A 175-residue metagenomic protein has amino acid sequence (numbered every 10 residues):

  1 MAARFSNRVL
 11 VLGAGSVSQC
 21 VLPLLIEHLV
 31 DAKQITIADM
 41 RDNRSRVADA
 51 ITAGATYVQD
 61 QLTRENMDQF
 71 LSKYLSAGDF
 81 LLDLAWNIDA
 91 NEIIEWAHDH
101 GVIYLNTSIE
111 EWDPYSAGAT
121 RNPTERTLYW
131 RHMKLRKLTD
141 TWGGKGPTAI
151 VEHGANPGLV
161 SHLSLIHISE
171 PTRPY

Functional and structural regions predicted by a protein language model:
L10-G13: Conserved N-terminal Rossmann-fold NAD(P)-binding element of oxidoreductases
V17-C20: Hydrophobic/small residue at the entry helix of a nucleotide-binding pocket
K33-D49: NAD(P)-binding Rossmann-fold cofactor-contacting core
A53-R64: Rossmann-fold cofactor-recognition segment
L62, F80-A90: N-terminal glycine-rich "phosphate-gripper" loop used for MgATP/nucleotide binding and carboxylate activation
L62-Y74: Conserved Rossmann-fold cofactor-binding substructure of NAD(P)-dependent oxidoreductases
I94, D99, S108-K145: Rossmann-fold NAD(P)-binding glycine/threonine-rich loop
I166-Y175: Single conserved hydrophobic/aromatic residue that forms the stacking wall/gate of nucleotide- or nucleobase-binding
